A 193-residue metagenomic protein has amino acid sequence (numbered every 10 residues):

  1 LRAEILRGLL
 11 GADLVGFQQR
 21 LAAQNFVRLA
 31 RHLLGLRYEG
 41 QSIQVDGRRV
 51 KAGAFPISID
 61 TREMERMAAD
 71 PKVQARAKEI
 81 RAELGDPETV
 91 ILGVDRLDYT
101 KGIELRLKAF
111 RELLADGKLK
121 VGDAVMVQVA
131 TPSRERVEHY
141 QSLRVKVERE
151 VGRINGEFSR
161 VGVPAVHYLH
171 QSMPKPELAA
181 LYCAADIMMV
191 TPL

Functional and structural regions predicted by a protein language model:
L1-L193: Catalytic cores of carbohydrate-active enzymes across secretory and cytosolic contexts
